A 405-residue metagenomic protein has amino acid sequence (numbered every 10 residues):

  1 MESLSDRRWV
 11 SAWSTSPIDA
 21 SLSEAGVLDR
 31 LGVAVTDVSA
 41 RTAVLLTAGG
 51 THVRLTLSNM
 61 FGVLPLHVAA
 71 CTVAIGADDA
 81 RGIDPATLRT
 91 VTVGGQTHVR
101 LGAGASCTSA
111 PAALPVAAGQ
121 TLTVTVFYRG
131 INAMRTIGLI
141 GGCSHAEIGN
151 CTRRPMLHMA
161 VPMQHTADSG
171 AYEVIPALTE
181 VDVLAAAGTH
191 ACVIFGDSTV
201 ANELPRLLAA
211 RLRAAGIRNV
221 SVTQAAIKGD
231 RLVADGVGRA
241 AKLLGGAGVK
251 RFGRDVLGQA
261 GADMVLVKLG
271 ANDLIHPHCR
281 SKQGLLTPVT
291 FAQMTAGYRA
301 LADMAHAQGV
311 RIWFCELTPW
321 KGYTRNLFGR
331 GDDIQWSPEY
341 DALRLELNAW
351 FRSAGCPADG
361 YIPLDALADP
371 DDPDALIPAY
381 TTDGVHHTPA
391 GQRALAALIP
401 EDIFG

Functional and structural regions predicted by a protein language model:
M1-F195, V200-A201, R206, R213-R218: N-terminal secretory targeting modules
W13, T36-T42, L57, P65 (+3 more regions): Conserved SGNH/GDSL esterase-like catalytic core that processes O-acyl groups on lipids and polysaccharides
T36, E173, L244-R251, T290-G297 (+4 more regions): Soluble or luminal CAZymes and related metallo-dependent hydrolases
I131, S198-A201, I227-L232, A271-I275 (+3 more regions): Solvent-exposed loop/turn segments at secondary-structure junctions within structured extracellular/periplasmic domains
I275-L285, V289-Q293, Y298-L301, E316-A342: Extracellular protease catalytic domains of secreted zymogens
T318-G405: Catalytic His-Asp segment of secreted/periplasmic serine-dependent ester chemistry enzymes
